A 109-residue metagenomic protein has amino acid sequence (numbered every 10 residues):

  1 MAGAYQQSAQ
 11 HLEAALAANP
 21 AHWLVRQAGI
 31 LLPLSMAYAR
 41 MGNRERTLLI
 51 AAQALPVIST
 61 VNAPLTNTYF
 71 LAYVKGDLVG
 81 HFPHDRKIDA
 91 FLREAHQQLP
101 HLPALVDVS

Functional and structural regions predicted by a protein language model:
M1-A2, A37, D77: Residue-level signature for tetratricopeptide repeat
A4-Q6: Extended non-membrane alpha-helical scaffolds
A9-P20, A52-N62, H96-P100: Amphipathic alpha-helical segments of tetratricopeptide repeats
N19-L32, V61-A72, P103-S109: Alpha-solenoid helical repeat architecture
L32, M36-A39: C-terminal effector modules of eukaryotic transcription factors
Y73-S109: Terminal, low-structured helical/coil segments at or just beyond the last alpha-helical repeat
